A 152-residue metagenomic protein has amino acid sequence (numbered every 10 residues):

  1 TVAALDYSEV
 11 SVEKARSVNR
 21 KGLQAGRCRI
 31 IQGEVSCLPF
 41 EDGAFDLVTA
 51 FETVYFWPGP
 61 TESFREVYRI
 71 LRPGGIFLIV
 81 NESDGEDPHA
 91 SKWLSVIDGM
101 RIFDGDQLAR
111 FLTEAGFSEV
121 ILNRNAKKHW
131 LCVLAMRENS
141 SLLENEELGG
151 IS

Functional and structural regions predicted by a protein language model:
T1-C37: Class I SAM-dependent methyltransferase SAM/SAH-binding core
V2, F77-L78, E119: A short hydrophobic/small-residue beta-strand
L23, P58, R72, R137: Short conserved AdoMet
S36-V48: A short acidic, Gly/Pro-enriched loop at the edge of an enzyme's catalytic core that lines a small-molecule cofactor
D46-P60: A short SAM/SAH-binding and catalytic strip from SAM-dependent methyltransferases
T61-I76: A short glycine-rich, Lys/Arg-flanked "PGG" loop and its adjoining helix->strand segment in the class I
I76-Q107: Conserved class I S-adenosyl-L-methionine
G116-V120, R124-S152: Core SAM-dependent methyltransferase catalytic element
